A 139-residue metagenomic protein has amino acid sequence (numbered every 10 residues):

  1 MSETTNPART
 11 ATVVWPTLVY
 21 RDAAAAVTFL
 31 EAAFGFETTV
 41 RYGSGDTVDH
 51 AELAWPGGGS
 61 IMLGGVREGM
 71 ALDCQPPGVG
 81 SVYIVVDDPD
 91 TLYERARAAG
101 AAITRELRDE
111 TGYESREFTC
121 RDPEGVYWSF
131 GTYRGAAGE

Functional and structural regions predicted by a protein language model:
M1-T17, V27-R121, F130-E139: Vicinal oxygen chelate
V19-D22: Short, surface-exposed ligand-recognition loops at beta-strand->loop->(often short) alpha-helix junctions that present
